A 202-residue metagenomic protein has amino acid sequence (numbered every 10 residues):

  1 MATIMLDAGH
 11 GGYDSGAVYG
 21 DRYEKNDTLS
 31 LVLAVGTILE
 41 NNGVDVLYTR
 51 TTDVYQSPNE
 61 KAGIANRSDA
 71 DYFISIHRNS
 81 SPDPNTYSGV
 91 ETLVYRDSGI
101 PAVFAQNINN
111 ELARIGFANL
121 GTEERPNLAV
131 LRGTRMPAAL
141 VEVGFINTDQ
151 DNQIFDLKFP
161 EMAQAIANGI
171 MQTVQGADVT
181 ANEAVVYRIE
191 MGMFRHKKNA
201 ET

Functional and structural regions predicted by a protein language model:
A2-I4, Y13, R22-N182: Active-site-proximal helix/loop segments of hydrolytic enzymes
G9: Extracellular repeat turn/loop positions enriched in glycine and acidic/polar residues, especially those that create
D14-A17, K198-N199: Short, solvent-exposed loop/turn elements at domain surfaces
A17, V54, R188-I189: Generic anion/oxyanion-binding catalytic loop in active/binding sites
T180-T202: Solvent-exposed beta-strand motifs enriched in subsets of small alpha/beta binding domains, especially certain
